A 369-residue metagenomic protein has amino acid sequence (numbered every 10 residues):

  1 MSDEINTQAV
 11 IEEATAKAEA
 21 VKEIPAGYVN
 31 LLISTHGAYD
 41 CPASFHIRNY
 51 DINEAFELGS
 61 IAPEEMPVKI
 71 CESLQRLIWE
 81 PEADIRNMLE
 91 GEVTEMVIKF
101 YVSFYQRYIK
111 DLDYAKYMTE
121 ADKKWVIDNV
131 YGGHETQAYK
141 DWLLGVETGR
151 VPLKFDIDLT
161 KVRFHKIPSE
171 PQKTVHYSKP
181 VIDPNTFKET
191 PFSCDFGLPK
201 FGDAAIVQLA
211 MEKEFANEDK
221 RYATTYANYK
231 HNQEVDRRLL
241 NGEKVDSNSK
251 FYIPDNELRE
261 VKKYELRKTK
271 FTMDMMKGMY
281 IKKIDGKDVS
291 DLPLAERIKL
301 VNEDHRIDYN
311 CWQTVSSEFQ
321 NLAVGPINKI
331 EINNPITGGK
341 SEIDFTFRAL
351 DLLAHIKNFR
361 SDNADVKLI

Functional and structural regions predicted by a protein language model:
S2-I369: Long C-terminal interaction/binding lobes of large macromolecular proteins
